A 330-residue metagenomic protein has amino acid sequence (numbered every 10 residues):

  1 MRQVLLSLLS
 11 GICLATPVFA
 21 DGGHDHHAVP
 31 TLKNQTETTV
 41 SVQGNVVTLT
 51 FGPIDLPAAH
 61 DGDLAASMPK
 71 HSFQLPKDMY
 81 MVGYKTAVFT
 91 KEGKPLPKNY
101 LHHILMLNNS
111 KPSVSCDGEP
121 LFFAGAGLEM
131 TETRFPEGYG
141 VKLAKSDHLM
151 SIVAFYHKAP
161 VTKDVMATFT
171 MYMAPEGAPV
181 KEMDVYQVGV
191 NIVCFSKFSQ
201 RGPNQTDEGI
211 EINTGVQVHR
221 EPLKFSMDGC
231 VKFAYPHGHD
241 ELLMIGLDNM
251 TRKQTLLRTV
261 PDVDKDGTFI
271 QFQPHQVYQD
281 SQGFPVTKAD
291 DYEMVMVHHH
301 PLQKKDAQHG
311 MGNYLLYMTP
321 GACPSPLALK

Functional and structural regions predicted by a protein language model:
M1-V4: Positively charged n-region of N-terminal signal peptides that target proteins for export
S7-A15: Bacterial N-terminal signal peptides
T16-A20: Sec/Tat signal peptide C-region and signal peptidase I cleavage site
G22-C230, Y235-K330: Beta-strand-centric surfaces of beta-sandwich/beta-rich domains
